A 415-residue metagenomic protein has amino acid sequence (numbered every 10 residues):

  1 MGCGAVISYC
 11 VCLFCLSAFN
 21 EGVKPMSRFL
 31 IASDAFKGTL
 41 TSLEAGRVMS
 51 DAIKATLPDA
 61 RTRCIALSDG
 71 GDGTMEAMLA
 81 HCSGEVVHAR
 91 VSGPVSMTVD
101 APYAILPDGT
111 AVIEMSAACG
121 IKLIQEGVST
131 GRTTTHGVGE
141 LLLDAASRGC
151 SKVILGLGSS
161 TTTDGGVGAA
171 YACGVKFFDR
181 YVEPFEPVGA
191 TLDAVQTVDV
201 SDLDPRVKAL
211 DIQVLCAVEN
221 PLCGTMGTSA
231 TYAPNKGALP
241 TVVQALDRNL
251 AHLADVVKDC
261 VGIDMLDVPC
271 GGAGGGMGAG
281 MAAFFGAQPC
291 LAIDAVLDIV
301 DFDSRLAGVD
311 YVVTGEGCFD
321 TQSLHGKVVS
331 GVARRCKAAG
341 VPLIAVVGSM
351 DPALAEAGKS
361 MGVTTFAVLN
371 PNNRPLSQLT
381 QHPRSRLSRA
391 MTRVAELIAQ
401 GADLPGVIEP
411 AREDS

Functional and structural regions predicted by a protein language model:
G2-G4, G22: Residue-identity detector for glycine
C3, C10-C15: Cysteine-centered motifs
E21-G22, E409: Activation on terminal intrinsically disordered regulatory regions flanking enzyme cores
S27-L157, T161-D414: N-terminal loops that bind phosphate or other acidic moieties and the adjacent beta-alpha structural core
